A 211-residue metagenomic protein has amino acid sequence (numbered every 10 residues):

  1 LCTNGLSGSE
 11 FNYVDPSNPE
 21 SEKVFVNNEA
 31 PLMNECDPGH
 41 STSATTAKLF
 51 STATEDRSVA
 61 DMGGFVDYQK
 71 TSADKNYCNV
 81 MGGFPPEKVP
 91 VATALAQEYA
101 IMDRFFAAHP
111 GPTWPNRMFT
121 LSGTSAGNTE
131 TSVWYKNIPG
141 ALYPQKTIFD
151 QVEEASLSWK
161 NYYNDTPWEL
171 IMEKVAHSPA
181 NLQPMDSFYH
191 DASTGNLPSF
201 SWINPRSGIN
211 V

Functional and structural regions predicted by a protein language model:
L1-V211: N-terminal pro-sequences and low-complexity stem/linker regions of secreted or lumenal proteins
